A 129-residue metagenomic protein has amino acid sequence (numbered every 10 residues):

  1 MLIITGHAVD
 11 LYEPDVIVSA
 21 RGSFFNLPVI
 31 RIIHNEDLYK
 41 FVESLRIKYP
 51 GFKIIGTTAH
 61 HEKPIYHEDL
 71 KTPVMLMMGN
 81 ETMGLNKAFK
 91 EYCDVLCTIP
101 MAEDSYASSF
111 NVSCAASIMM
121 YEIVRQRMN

Functional and structural regions predicted by a protein language model:
M1-H61: RNA substrate-binding interface of SAM-dependent RNA methyltransferases
H7, N35, G51-Y66, M101-C114 (+1 more regions): A broadly tuned preference for mixed-charge, low-complexity surface segments
L11, V16-F25, K87-N129: Structured adenosyl-cofactor binding patch, chiefly the S-adenosyl-L-methionine
V16, P50, P73, M78 (+1 more regions): N-terminal hydrophobic or amphipathic segments with adjacent small-residue motifs that include Sec signal peptides
V42-L45, L70-K71, C114: Short, surface-exposed amphipathic charged segments that create phosphate/polyanion-binding patches used for binding
I55-Y106: Active-site/ligand-binding-proximal alpha/beta "capping" segment
